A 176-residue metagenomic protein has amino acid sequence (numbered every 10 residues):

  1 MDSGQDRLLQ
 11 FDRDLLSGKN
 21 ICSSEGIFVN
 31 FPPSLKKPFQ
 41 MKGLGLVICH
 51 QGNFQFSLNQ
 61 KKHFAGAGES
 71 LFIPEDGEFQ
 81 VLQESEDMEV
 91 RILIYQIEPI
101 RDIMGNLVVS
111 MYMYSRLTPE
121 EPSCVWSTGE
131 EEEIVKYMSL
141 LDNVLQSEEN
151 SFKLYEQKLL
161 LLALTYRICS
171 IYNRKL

Functional and structural regions predicted by a protein language model:
M1-G66: Generic protein-terminus/edge-of-domain signal
D2-C22, Q80-S147, N173-R174: A hydrophobic/aromatic-rich effector-binding and dimerization subdomain of bacterial HTH-type transcriptional regulators
F28, L46, S70-F72, I92-I94: Conserved hydrophobic/aromatic beta-strand scaffold that supports enzyme active sites
K42-G43, A67, D87-E89, K158: A structure-centric signal for secondary-structure junctions around beta-strands
A65-E78: Conserved metal-binding segment of the jelly-roll/cupin
G129-E132, Q146-A163: All-alpha amphipathic helical-bundle segments outside canonical DNA-binding/catalytic cores that form hydrophobic
L162-L176: Linker/hinge segments immediately adjacent to helix-turn-helix/homeobox DNA-binding domains
